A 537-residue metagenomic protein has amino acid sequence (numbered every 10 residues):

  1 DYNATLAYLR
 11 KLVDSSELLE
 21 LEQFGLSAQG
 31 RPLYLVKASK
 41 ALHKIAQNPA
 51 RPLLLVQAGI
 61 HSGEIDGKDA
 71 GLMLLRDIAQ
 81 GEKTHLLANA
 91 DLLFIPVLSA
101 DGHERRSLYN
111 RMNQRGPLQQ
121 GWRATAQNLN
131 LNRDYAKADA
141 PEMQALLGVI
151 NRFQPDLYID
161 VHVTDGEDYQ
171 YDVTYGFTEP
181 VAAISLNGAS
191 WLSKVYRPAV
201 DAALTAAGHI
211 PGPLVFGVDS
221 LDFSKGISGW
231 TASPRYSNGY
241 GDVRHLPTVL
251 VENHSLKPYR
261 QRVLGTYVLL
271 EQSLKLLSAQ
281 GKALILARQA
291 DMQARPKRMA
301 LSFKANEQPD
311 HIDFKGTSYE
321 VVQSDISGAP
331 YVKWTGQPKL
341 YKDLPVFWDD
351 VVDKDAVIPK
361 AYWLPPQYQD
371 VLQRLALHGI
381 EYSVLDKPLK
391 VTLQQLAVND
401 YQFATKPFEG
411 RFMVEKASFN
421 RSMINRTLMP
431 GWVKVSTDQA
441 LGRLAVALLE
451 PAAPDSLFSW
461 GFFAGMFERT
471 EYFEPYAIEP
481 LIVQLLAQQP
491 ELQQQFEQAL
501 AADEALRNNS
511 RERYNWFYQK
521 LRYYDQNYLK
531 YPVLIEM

Functional and structural regions predicted by a protein language model:
D1-M537: Structured catalytic-domain cores with a bias toward divalent-metal coordination
